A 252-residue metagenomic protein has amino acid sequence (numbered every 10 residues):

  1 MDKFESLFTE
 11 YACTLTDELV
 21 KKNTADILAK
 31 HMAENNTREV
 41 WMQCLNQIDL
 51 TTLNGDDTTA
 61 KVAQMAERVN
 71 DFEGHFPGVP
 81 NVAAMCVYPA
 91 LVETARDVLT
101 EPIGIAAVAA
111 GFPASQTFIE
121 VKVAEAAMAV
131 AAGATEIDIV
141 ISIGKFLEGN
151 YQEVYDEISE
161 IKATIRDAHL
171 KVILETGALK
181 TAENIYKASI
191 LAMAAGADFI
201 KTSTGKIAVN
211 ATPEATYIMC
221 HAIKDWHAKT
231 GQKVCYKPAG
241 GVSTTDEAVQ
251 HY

Functional and structural regions predicted by a protein language model:
M1-I48: Charged, compositionally biased N-terminal leader segments and the immediate start of the first structured element
H31-Q47, T51-P80, A90-K237, S243-Y252: Alpha/beta enzyme core
A84-V87: Short, hydrophobic beta-strand segments that form beta-sheet elements in well-ordered domains
